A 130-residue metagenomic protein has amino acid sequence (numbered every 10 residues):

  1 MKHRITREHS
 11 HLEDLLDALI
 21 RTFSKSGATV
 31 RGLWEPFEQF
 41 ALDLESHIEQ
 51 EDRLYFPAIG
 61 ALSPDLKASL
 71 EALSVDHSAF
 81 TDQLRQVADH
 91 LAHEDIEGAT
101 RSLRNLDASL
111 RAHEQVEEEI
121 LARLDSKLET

Functional and structural regions predicted by a protein language model:
M1-T130: Small-residue-biased structural context
